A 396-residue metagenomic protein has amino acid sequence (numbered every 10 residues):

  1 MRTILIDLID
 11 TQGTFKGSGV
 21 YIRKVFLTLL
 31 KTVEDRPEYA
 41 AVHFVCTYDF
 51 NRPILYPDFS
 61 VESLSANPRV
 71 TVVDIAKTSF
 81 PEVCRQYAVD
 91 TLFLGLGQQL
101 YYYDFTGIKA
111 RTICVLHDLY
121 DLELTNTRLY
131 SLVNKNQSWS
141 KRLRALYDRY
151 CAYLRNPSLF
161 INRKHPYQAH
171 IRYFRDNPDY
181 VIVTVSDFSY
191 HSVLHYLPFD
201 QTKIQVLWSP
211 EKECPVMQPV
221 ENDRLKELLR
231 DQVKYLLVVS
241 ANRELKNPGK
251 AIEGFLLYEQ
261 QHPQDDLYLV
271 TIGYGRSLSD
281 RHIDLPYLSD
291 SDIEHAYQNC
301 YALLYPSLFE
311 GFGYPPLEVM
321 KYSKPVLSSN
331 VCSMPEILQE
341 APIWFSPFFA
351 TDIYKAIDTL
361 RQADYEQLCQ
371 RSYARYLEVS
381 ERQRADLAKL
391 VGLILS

Functional and structural regions predicted by a protein language model:
M1-S396: Carbohydrate transferase catalytic cores enriched for Leloir-type hexosyltransferases
